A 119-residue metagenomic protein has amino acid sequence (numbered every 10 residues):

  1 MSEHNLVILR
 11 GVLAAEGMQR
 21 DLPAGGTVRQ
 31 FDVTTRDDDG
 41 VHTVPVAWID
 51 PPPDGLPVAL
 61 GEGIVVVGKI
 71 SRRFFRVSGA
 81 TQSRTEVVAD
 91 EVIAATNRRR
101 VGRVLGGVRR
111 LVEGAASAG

Functional and structural regions predicted by a protein language model:
M1-G119: Single-stranded nucleic acid-binding surfaces, predominantly the OB-fold ssDNA-binding core
